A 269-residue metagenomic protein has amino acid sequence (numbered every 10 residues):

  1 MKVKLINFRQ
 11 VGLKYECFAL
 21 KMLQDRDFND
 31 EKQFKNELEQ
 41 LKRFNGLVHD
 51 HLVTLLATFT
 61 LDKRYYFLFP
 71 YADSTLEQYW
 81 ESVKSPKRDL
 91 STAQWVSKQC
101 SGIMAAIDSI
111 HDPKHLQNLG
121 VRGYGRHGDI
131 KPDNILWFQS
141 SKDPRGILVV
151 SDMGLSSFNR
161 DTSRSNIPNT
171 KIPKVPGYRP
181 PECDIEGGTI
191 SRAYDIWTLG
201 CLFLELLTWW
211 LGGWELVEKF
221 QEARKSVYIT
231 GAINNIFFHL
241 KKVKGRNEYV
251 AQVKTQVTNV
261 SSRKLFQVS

Functional and structural regions predicted by a protein language model:
K2-K35: ATP-binding glycine-rich loop module of kinase domains
Q40-D50: Structural motif at the C-terminus of the N-lobe alphaC helix and the adjacent alphaC-beta4 loop of the Hanks-type
T54-Y65, D73: Short beta-strand micro-motifs within the conserved protein kinase catalytic domain, predominantly in the N-lobe
Y71-K84: Structural motif in protein kinase domains
V83-G102: Activation segment of protein kinase catalytic domains, centered on the conserved DFG
H111-Q139: Catalytic-loop of the protein kinase fold
D133-G177: Activation segment/activation loop of eukaryotic-type protein kinase catalytic domains
D184-K264: Conserved C-lobe activation region of Hanks-type protein kinase-like domains
